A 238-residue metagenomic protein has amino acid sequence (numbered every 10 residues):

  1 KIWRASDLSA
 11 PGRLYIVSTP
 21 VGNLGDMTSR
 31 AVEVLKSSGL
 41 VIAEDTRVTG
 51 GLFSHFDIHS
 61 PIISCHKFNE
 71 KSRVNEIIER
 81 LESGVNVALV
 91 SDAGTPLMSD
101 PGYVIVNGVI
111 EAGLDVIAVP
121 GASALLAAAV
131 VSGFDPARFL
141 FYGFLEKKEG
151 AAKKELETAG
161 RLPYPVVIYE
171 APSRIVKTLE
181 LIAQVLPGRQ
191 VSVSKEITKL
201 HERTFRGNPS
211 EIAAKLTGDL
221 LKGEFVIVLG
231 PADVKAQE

Functional and structural regions predicted by a protein language model:
I2-K67: Glycine-rich, flexible N-terminal cofactor/catalytic loop recognition
P11, Y164-E238: A contiguous loop/helix-start segment that scaffolds small-molecule binding in enzyme catalytic cores
G12-L14, G84-A88, P165: Loop/turn-to-beta-strand initiation segments
L35-V41, G113-I117, P165-V166: Short active-site oxyanion
A43, A118-G121, I168, V193: General beta-strand structural signal in soluble alpha/beta enzymes
S64-K71, L145-K148: Conserved helicase motor
H66, V74-S123: Glycine/small-residue-rich loop that forms an oxyanion/phosphate-binding "nest" at active or ligand-binding sites
V104-L162: Class I SAM-dependent methyltransferase SAM-binding "motif I" and its flanking Rossmann-like core
